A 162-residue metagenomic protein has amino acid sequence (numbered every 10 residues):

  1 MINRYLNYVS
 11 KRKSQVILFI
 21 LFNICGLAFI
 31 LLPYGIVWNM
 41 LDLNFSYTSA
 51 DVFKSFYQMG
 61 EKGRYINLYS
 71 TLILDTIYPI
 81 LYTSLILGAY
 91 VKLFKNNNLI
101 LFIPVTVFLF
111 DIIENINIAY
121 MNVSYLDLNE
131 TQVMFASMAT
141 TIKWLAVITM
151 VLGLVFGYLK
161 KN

Functional and structural regions predicted by a protein language model:
N7-K11, Y90-L99, N162: Membrane-interface helix-boundary motifs at transmembrane edges
Y8-D42: N-terminal signal-anchor transmembrane alpha helix
L27-V37, F110-M121: C-terminal TM-helix exit segments that contain a strictly Trp-centered aromatic cap at the helix terminus
M40-S55: Membrane-interface amphipathic/juxtamembrane segments adjacent to transmembrane helices
K54-L81: Interfacial helix-start motif at the membrane-water boundary
I80-K92: Alpha-helical phosphate/pyrophosphate-handling elements in metalloenzyme active cores
I103-F110: Alpha-helical transmembrane segments of multi-pass membrane proteins
I112-N162: Alpha-helical transmembrane segments of multi-pass integral membrane proteins, characterized by long hydrophobic
